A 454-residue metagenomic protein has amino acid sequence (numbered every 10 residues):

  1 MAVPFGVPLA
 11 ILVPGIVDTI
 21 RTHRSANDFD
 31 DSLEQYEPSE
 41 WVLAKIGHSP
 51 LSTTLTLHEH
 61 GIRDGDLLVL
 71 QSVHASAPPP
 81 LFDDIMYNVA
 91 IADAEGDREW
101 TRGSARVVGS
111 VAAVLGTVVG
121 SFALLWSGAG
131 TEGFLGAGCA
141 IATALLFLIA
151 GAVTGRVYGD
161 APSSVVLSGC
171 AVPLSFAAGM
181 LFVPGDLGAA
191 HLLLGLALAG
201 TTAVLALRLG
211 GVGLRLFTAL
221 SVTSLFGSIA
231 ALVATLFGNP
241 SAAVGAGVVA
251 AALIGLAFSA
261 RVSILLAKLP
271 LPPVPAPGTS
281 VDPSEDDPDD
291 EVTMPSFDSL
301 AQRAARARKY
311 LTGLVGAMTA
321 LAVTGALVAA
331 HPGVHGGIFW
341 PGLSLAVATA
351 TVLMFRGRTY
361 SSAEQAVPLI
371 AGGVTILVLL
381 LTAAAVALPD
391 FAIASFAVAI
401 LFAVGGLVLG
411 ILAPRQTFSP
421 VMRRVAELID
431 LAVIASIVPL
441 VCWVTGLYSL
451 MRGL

Functional and structural regions predicted by a protein language model:
M1-V89: Soluble N-terminal domains of membrane-associated systems
M86-T235: Core alpha-helical transmembrane segments of integral membrane proteins
L124-G138, A178-G195, A234-G247, G325-P341 (+3 more regions): Membrane-helix interface and helix-disruption motif detector
G169-A178, T223-L232, A371-T382, D430-V438: Small-residue-rich segments of transmembrane alpha-helices in multi-pass membrane proteins, especially helix faces
T218-Q365, A384: Generic multipass alpha-helical transmembrane bundles of integral membrane proteins
V404-F418: Transmembrane alpha-helical segments of integral membrane proteins
Q416-A435: Interfacial loop-to-transmembrane junctions
C442-L454: Juxtamembrane boundary at the C-terminal end of a transmembrane helix
